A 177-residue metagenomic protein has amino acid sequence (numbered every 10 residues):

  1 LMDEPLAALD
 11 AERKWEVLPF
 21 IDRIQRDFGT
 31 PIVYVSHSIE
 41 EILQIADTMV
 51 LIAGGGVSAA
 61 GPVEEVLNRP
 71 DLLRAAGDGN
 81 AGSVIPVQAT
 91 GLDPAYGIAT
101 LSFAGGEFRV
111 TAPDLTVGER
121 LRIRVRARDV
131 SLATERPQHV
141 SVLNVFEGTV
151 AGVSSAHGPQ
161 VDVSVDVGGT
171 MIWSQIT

Functional and structural regions predicted by a protein language model:
L1-E4: Catalytic Walker B motif of ABC-type/P-loop ATPase nucleotide-binding domains
D10: ABC-family nucleotide-binding domains
W15-F28: Helical segment within the ABC ATPase nucleotide-binding domain
R26, S36-G106: Internal alpha/beta loop-helix hairpins
Y96-A99, P159-S164: Short aromatic-glycine-enriched beta-strand elements
L101-E107, V165-I172: OB-fold (S1/OB) nucleic-acid-binding surfaces
E107-S154, M171-Q175: Glycine/charge-rich catalytic "coupling/switch" loops of P-loop NTPases
